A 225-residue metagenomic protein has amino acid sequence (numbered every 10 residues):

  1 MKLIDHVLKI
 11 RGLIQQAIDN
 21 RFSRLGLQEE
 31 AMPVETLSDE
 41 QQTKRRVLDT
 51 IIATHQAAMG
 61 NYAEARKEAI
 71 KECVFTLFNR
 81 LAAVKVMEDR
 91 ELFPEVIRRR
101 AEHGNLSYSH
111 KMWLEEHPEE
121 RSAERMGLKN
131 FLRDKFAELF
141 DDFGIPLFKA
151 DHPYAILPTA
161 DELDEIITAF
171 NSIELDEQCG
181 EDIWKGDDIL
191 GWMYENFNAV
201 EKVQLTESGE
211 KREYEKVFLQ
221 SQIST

Functional and structural regions predicted by a protein language model:
M1-T225: Preference for the N-terminal adenyl/adenosyl cofactor-binding alpha/beta module
